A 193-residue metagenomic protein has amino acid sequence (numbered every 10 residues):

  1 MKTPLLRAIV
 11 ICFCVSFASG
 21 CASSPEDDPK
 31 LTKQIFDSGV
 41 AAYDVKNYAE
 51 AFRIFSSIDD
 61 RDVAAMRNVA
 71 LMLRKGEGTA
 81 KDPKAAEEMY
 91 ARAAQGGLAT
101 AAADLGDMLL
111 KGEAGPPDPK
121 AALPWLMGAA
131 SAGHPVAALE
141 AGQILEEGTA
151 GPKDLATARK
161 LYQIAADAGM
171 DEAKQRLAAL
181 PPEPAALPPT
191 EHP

Functional and structural regions predicted by a protein language model:
V15, G20-D60, A64, P193: N-terminal leader/linker segments that initiate helical-solenoid repeat arrays
K30, Y43, D60-D62, K75-E77 (+5 more regions): Short helix-capping/linker turns of helical repeat alpha-solenoids
I35, A41-A42, S57-I58, M66-K75 (+3 more regions): Hydrophobic face of amphipathic alpha-helices that form TPR/SEL1-like repeat modules and related alpha-solenoid
V45-E50, A80-M89, P116-W125, P152-L161 (+1 more regions): Structural signature of tandem alpha-helical TPR/SEL1-like repeats, specifically the intra-repeat loop/turn
S57-I58, A93, A129, A165: Alpha-helical solenoid scaffolds that mediate protein-protein interactions, centered on TPR/SEL1-like repeats but also
L71, K75, K84, E88-A132: Alpha-helical adaptor scaffolds
P152-L155, R159, Q163-P193: Terminal, low-structured helical/coil segments at or just beyond the last alpha-helical repeat
